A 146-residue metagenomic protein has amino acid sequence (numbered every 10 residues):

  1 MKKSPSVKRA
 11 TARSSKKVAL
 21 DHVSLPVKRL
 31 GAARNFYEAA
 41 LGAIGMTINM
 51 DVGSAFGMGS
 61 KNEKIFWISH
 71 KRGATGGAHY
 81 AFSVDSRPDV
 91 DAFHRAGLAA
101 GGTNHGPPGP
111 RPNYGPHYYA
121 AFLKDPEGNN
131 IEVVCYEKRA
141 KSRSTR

Functional and structural regions predicted by a protein language model:
K2-R34, Y80, E137-R146: N-terminal beta-strand motif that seeds the catalytic metal site of vicinal oxygen chelate
R13-S14, M58-A99: Long, continuous compositionally biased terminal/linker segments
S24-I65: Core segments of cupin and vicinal oxygen chelate
R29-G31, A81-E127: Vicinal oxygen chelate
G45-T47, W67, N104-P108: A short linear hydrophobic-aromatic micro-motif
G115-P116, F122, V133-A140: Short beta->alpha transition motifs characteristic of CBS
N130: Glycine-rich acetyl-CoA-binding "A-motif" of GNAT/NAT acetyltransferases
